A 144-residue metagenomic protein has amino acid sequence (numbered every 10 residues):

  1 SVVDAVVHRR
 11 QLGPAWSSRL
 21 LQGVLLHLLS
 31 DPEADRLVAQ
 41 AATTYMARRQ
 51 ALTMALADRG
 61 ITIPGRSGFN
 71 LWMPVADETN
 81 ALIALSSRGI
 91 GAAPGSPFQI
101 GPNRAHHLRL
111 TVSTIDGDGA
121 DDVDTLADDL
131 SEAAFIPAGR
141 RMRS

Functional and structural regions predicted by a protein language model:
S1-A42: Conserved core segment of the aminotransferase class I/II
A42-T53, I61-V75: Conserved glycine-rich beta-strand-loop-beta hairpin in the small C-terminal domain of fold type I
M73-A76, V112-T114: Short beta-strand-to-loop capping motifs
S87, P102-S144: PLP-dependent enzyme catalytic core of the Aspartate aminotransferase-like
